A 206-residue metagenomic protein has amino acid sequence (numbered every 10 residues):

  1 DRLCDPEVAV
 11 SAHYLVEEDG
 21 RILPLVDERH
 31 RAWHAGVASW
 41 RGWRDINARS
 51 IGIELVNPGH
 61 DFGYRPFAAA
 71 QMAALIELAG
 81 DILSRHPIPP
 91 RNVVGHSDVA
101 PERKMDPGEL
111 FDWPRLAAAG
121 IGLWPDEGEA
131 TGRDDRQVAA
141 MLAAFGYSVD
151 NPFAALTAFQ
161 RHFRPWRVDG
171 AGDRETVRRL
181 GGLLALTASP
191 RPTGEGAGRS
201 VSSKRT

Functional and structural regions predicted by a protein language model:
D1-R91: Active-site-adjacent loop/helix surface patches within enzyme catalytic domains that shape the substrate-binding cleft
R44, G59, Y64-T193, R199-T206: Basic/polar, cationic surfaces and motifs that engage anionic cell-wall and phosphate/carboxylate ligands
